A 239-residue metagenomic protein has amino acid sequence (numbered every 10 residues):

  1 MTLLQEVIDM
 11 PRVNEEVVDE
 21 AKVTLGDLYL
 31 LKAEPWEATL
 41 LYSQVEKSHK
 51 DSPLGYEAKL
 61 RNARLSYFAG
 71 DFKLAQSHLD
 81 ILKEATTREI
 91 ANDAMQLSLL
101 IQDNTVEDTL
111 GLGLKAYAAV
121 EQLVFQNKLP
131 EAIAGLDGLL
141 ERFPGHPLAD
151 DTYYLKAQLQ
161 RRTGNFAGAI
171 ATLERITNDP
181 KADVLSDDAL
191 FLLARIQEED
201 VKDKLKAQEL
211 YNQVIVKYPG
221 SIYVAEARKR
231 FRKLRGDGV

Functional and structural regions predicted by a protein language model:
M1-V239: Acidic, polar-rich low-complexity tracts and alpha-helical solenoid repeat scaffolds
